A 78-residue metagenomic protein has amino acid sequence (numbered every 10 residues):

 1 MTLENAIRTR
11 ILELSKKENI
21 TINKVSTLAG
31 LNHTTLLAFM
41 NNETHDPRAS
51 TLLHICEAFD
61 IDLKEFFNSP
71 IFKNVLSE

Functional and structural regions predicted by a protein language model:
M1-I20: A short, Lys/Arg-rich alpha-helix, primarily the initiator
L12, N23, L53: Residues within the helices of the helix-turn-helix
L14, L28, F39, S69: Residues in the recognition helix of alpha-helical DNA-binding motifs
S15, S26, C56: The alpha-helix within a helix-turn-helix
N19-A38: Short alpha-helical DNA-recognition segment
N32, E43, P70-N74: The DNA-recognition helices of helix-turn-helix-type DNA-binding domains
A38, F67-E78: Short, charged recognition helix plus adjacent turn of helix-turn-helix-like nucleic-acid-binding domains
E43-H54: Short, basic-rich loop-to-helix N-cap that marks the start of a DNA-contacting helix
